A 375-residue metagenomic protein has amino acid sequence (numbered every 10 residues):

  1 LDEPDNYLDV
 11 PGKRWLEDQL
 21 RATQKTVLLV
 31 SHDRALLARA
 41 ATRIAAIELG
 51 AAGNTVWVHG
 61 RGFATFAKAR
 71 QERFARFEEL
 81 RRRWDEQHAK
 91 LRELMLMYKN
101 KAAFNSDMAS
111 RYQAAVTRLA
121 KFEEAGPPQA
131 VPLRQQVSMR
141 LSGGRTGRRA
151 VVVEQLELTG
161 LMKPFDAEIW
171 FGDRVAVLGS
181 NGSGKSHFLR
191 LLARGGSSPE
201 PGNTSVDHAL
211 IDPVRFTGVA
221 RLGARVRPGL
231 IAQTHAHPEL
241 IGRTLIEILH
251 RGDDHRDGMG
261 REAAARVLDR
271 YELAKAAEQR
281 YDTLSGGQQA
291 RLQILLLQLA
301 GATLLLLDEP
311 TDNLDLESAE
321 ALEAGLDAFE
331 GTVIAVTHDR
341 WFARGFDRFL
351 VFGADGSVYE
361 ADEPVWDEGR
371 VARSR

Functional and structural regions predicted by a protein language model:
L1-F77, M139, R145-R375: ABC ATP-binding cassette signature C-motif
R73-P164: Flexible nucleotide-interacting loop at or near the entrance of a catalytic core
